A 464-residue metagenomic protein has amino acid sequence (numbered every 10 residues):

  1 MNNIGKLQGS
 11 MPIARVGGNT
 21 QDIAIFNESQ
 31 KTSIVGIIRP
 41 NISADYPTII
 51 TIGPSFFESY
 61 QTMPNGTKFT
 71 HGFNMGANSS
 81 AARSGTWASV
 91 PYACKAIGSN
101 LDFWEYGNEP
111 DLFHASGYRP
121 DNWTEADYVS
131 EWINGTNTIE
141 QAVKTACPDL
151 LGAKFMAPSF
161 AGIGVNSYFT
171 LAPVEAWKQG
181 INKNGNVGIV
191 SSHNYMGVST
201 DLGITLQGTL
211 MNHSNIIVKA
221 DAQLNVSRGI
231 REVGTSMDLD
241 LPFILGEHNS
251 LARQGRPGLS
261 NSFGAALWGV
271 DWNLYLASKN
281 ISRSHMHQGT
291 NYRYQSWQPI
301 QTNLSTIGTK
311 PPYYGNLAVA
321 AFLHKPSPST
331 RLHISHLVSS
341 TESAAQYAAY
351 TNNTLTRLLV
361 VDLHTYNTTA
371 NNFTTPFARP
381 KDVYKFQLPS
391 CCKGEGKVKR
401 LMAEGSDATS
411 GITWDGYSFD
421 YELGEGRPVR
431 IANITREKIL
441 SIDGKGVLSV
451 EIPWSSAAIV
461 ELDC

Functional and structural regions predicted by a protein language model:
M1-A157, V165-E175: N-terminal catalytic cores of secreted or lumenal carbohydrate-active enzymes
A14, W104, E109, V190 (+6 more regions): Conserved, mostly hydrophobic/aromatic
N19-I23, N74-S79, G107-H114, F160-G164 (+5 more regions): Solvent-exposed loop/turn segments at secondary-structure junctions within structured extracellular/periplasmic domains
A82, T86-V90, E125-G269, K279: Noncatalytic carbohydrate-binding groove/subsite architecture in carbohydrate-active enzymes
A252-Q346, N352-T354: Aromatic/acidic polysaccharide-binding cleft in carbohydrate-active enzymes
V338-C391, R400-G405, S455-A458: Carbohydrate-binding surface patches
F373-P453: Acidic, Ser/Thr/Pro-rich beta/coil linker or hinge segments at domain junctions
V450-L462: Short Pro-Gly-centered flexible turn/kink motifs
